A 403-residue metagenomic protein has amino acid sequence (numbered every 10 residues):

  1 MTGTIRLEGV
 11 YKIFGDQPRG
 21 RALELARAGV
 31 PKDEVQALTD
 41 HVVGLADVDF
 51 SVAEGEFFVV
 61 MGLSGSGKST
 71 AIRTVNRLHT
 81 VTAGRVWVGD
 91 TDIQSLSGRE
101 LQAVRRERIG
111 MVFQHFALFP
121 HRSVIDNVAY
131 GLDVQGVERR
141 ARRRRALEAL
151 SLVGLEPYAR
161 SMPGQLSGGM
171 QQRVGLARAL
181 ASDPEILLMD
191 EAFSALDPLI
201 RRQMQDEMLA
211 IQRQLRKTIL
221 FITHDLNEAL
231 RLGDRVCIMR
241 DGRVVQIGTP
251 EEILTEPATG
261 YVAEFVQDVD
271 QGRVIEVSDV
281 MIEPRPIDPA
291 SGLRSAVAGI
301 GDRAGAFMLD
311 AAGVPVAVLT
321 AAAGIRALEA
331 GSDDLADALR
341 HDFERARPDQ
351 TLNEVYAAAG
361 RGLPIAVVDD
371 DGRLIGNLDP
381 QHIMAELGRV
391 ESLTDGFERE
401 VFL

Functional and structural regions predicted by a protein language model:
L23-E34, T91-D92, D133, R140-P157: Conserved ABC ATPase "signature" region
R122-A129: Short coil-to-helix segment of the ABC ATPase nucleotide-binding domain corresponding to the Q-loop/switch region
M162-L166, M170: Conserved ABC ATPase signature
D183: Conserved catalytic motifs of ABC-family nucleotide-binding domains
I247-G248, E256, V318, N377: ABC ATPase "signature
R285-A312, R326-E329, H341-L403: The conserved cystathionine-beta-synthase
